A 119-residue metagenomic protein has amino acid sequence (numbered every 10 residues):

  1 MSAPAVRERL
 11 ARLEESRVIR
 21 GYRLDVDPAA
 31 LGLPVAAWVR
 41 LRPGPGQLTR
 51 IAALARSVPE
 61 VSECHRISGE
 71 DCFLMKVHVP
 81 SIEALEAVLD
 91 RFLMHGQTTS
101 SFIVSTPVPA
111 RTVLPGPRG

Functional and structural regions predicted by a protein language model:
M1-G119: A compositional/biophysical signature of low hydrophobicity enriched in polar/charged and small residues
